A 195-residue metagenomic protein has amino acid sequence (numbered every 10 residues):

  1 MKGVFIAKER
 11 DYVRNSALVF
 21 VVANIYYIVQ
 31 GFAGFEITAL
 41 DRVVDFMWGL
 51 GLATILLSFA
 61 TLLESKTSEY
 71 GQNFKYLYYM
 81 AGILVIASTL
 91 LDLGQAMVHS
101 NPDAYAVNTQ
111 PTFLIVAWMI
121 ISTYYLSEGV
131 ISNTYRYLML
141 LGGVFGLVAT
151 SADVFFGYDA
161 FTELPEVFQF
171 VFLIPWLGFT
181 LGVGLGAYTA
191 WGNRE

Functional and structural regions predicted by a protein language model:
M1-E195: Hydrophobic, aromatic-enriched alpha-helical segments typical of multi-pass transmembrane helices
